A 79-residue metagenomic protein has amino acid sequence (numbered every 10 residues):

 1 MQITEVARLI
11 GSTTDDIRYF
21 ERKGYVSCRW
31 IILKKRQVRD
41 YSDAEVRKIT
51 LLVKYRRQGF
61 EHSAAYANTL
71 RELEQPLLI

Functional and structural regions predicted by a protein language model:
Q2-I10, R22, S27-I31, V38-I79: Arg/Lys-rich, alpha-helical DNA-contact motif
D15: Key DNA-contact positions within bacterial/archaeal DNA-binding proteins
